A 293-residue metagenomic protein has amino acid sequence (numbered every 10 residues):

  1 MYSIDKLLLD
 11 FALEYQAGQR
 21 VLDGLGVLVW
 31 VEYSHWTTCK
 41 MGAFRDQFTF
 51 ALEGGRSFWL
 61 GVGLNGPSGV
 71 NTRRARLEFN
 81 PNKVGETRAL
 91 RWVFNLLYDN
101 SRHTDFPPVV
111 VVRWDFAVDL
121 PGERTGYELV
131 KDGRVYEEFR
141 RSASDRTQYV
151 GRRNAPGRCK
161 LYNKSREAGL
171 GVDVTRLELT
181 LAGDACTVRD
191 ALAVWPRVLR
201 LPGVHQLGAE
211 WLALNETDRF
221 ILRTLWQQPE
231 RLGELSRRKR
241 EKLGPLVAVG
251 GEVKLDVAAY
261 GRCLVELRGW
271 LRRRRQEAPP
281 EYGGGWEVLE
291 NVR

Functional and structural regions predicted by a protein language model:
M1-G233, V249-R293: Structured, helix-rich domain cores that form ligand/interaction pockets
R237-L243: Helix-turn-helix DNA-binding segment
